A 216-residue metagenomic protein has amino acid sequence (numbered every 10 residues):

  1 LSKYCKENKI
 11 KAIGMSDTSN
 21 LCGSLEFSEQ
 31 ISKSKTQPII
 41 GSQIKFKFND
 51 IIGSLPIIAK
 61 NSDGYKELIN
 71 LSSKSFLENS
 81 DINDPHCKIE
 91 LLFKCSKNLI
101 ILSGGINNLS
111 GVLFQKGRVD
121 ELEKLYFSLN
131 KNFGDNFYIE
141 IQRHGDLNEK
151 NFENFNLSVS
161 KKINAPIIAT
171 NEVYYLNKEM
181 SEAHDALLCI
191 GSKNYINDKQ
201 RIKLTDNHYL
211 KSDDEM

Functional and structural regions predicted by a protein language model:
L1-M216: Phosphodiester-processing cores and adjacent nucleic acid-binding clamps
